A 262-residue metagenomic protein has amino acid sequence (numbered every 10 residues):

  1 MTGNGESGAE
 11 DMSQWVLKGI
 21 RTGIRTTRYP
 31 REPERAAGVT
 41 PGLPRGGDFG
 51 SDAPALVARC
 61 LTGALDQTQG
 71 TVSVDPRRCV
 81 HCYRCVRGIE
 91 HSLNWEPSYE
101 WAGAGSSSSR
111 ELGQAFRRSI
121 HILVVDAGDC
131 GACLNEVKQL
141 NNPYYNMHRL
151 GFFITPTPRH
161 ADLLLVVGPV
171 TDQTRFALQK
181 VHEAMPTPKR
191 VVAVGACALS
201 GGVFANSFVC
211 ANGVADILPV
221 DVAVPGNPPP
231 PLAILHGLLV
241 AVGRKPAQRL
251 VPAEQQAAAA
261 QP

Functional and structural regions predicted by a protein language model:
M1-A64: Ferredoxin-type iron-sulfur electron-transfer modules and their immediate structural context
R45-G46, P54-W101: Iron-sulfur cluster-binding cysteine motifs and their immediate structural context in ferredoxin-like electron-transfer
L56, Q67-S73, A184-V194, V203 (+3 more regions): Ferredoxin-type iron-sulfur electron-transfer modules in oxidoreductases and energy-metabolism complexes
S73-R78, W95-R110, M147-L150, G243: Short cysteine/histidine-rich metal-coordination sites, predominantly Zn2+-binding motifs
A104-P143: N-terminal, charge-rich interaction modules
N135-V137, N142, G151-P219, V224-A233: Cofactor-cradling patches in redox/metallo enzymes
V224-Q255: A charged, well-structured terminal subsegment
Q255-P262: Secretory/periplasmic and organellar redox-cofactor proteins
